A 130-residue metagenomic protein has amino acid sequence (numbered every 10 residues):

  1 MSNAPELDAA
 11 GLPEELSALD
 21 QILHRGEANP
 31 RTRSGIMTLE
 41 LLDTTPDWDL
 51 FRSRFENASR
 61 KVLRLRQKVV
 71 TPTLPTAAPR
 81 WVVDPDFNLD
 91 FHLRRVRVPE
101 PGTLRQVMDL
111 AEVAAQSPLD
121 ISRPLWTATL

Functional and structural regions predicted by a protein language model:
M1-L130: Non-catalytic N-terminal regions of enzymes
